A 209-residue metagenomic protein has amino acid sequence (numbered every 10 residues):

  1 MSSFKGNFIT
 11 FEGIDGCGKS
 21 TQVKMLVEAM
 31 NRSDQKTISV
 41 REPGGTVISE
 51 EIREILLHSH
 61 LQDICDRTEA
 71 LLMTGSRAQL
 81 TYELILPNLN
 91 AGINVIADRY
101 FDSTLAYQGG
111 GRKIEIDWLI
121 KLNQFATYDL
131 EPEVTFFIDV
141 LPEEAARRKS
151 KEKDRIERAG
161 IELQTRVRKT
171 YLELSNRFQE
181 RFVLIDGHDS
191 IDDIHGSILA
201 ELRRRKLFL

Functional and structural regions predicted by a protein language model:
S2-S3, V27, E143-L209: NTP-dependent small-molecule kinase module
F4-F8: Pre-Walker A (Motif I) flank of P-loop NTPase domains
F11: Hydrophobic anchor at the beta1->P-loop junction of P-loop NTPases
G16: Walker A (P-loop) phosphate-binding loop of P-loop NTPases
K19: Conserved lysine of the Walker
Q22: Hydrophobic positions on the alpha1 helix immediately C-terminal to the Walker A/P-loop
Q35-T127: ATP-dependent small-molecule kinase phosphotransfer cores that center on conserved nucleotide phosphate-binding segments
R99-K169: A glycine- and Lys/Arg-enriched "phosphate-lid" helix/loop adjacent to the NTP-binding pocket of small-molecule kinases
